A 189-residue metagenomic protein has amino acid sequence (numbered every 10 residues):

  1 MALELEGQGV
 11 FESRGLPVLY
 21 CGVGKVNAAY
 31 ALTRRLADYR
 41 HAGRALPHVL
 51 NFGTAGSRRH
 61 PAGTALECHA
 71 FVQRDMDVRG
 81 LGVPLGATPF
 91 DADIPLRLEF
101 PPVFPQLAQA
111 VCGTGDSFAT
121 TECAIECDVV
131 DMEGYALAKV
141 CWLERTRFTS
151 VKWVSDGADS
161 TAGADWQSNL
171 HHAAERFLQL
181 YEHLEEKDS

Functional and structural regions predicted by a protein language model:
M1-L5: Structural motif
E6-D188: Glycine-rich phosphate- or other oxyanion-binding loops that anchor nucleotides, phosphorylated ligands
